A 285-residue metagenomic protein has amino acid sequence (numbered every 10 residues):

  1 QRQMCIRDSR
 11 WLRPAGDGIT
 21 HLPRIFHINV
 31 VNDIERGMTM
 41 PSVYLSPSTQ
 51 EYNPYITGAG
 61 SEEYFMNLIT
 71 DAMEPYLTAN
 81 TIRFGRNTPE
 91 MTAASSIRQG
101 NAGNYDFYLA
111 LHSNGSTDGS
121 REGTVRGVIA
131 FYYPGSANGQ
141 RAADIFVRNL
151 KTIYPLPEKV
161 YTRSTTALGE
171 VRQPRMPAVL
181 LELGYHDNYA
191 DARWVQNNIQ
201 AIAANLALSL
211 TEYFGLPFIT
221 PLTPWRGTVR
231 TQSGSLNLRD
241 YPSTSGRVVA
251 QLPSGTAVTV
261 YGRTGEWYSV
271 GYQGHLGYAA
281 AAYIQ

Functional and structural regions predicted by a protein language model:
Q1-I6: Short, small-residue-biased leader/transition segments that mark boundaries at the very start of proteins
D8, P14-T39: Short, Lys/Arg-enriched N-terminal segments with co-localized hydrophobic residues within the first ~10-30 amino acids
D33-V128, Y133-A137: Catalytic-core regions of hydrolytic enzymes
V43-Y55, G60, Y108-S113, T117 (+1 more regions): Active-site-adjacent mobile loop/cap segments within catalytic or ligand-binding domains
Y64, L68-T78, A137-P155, A192-T220: Long, well-ordered alpha-helical scaffolding segments within enzyme catalytic domains, especially pronounced
S96, P134-Y185, T223: Catalytic cores of processing enzymes, dominated by hydrolases/peptidases, characterized by acidic/His-rich
I219-N237, Q251-P253, G262-T264, Q285: SH3-family beta-barrel domains
Q251-A282: SH3/SH3-like beta-barrel superfamily modules
